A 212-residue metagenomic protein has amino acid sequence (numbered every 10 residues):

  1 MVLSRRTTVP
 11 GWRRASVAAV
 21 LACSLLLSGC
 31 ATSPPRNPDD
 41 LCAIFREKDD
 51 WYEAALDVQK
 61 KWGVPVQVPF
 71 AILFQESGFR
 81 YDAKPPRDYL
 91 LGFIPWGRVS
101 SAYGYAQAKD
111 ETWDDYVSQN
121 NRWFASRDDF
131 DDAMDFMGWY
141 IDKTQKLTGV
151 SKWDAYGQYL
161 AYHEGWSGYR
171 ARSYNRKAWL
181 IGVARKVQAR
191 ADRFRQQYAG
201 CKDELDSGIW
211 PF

Functional and structural regions predicted by a protein language model:
M1: Acyl-donor-binding surface of acyltransferase catalytic domains
S4-A19: Bacterial N-terminal signal peptides that target proteins for export
A19-V20, Q67: Residue-level detector of alpha-helix boundary/anchor positions
L26-G29: C-terminal motif of bacterial Sec signal peptides marking the signal peptidase cleavage site
A31-F212: Catalytic glycan-binding domains that act on GlcNAc-containing polysaccharides
